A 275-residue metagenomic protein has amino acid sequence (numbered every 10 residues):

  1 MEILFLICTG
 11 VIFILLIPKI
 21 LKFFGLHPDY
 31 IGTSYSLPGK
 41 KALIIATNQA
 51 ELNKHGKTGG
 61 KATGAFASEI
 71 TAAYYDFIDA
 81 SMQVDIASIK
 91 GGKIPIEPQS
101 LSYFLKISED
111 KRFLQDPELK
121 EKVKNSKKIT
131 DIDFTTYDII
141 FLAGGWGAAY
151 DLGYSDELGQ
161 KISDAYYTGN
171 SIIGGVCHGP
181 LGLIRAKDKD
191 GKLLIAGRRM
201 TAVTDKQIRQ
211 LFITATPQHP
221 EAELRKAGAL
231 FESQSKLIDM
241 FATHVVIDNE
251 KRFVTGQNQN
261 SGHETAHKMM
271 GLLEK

Functional and structural regions predicted by a protein language model:
E2-N170, L181-K275: Extended, subdomain-level signal for the structured scaffold at the beginning of enzyme domains
I173: Conserved, well-structured core segments that form or line functional sites
C177-G179: Catalytic nucleophile serine of serine hydrolases, specifically the conserved "nucleophile elbow" pentapeptide
